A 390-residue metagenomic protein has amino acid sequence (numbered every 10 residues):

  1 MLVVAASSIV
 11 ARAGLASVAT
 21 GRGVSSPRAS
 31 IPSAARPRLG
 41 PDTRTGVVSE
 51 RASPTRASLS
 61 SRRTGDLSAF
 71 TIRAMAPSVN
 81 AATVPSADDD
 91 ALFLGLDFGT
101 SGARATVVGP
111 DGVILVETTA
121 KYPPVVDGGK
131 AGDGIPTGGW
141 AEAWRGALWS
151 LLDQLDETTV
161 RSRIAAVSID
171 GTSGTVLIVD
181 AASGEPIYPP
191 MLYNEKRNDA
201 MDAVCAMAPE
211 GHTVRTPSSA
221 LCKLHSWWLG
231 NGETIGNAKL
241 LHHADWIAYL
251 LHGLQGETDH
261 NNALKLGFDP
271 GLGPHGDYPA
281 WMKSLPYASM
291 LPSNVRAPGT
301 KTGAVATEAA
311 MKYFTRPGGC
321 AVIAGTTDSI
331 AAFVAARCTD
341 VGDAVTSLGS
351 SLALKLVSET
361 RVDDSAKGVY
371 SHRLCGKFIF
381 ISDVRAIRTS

Functional and structural regions predicted by a protein language model:
L2-A19, G23, R28, R36-L39 (+3 more regions): N-terminal glycine/serine-rich phosphate-binding loop of ATP-dependent small-molecule kinases, especially carbohydrate
A5-L15, T20-G21, S150, R215-T216 (+4 more regions): Short hydrophobic-aromatic micro-motifs
F98-T100, E210-T327: Gly/Ser/Thr-rich active-site cleft segment
V126-K130, A200-V204, V305-A306, K355: Short, charged, surface-exposed secondary-structure boundary motifs
D170-T175, P298-K301, L348-S350: Glycine-rich beta-strand-to-loop/alpha-helix junction loops that act as flexible
G171, L221, I330-F333: Short glycine/serine/threonine-rich phosphate/pyrophosphate-binding segments that cradle anionic phosphate groups
V176-A203, N237, L241-D245, Y249-P279 (+1 more regions): Glycine-rich phosphate-binding loop of actin/hexokinase-like ATP-binding domains
